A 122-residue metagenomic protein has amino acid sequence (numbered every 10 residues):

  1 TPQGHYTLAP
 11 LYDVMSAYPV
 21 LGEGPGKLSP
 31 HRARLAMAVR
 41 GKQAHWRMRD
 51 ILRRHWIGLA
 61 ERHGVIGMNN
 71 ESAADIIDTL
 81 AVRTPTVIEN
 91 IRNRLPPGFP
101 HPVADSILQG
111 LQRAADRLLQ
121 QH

Functional and structural regions predicted by a protein language model:
T1-H122: Anionic ligand-binding catalytic core segments
